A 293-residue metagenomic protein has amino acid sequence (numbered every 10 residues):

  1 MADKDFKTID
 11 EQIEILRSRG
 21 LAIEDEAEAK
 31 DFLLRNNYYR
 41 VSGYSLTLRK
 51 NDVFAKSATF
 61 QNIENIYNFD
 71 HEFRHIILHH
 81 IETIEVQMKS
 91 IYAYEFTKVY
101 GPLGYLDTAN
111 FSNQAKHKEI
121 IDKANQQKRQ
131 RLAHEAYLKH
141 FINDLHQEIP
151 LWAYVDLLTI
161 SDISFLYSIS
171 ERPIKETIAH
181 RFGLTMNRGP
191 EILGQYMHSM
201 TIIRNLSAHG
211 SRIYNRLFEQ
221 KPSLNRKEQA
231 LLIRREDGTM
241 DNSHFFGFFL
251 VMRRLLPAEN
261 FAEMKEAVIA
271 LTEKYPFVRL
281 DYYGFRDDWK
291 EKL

Functional and structural regions predicted by a protein language model:
M1-L293: Long, contiguous internal "core" modules enriched in hydrophobic/ aromatic residues
